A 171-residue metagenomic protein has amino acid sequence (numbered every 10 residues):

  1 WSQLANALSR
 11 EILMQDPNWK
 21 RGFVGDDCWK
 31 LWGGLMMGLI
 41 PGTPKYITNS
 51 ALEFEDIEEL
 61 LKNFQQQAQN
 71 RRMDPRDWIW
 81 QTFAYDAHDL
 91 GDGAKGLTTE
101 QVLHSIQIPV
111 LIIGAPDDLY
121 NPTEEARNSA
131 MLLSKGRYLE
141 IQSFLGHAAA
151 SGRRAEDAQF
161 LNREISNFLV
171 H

Functional and structural regions predicted by a protein language model:
W1-A68: Alpha/beta-hydrolase-fold enzymes
R76-W80, R163: Feature representing long, continuous alpha-helical segments
W80-V102: Active-site nucleophile elbow and catalytic-triad environment of alpha/beta-hydrolase enzymes
K95, L119-E125: Conserved alpha/beta-hydrolase "acid-adjacent" motif
L103-Q107, M131-S134: Short, conserved loop/helix-junction motifs that constitute active-site signature segments in enzyme catalytic cores
I106, I112-G114: Short beta-strand/loop motif that positions the catalytic acidic residue of the alpha/beta-hydrolase fold
D117-L119, G146: Short, glycine-/Ser/Thr-/acidic-enriched flexible segments
R127-M131, K135-H171: Catalytic active-site module of serine/aspartate enzymes centered on a nucleophile-bearing elbow/loop
